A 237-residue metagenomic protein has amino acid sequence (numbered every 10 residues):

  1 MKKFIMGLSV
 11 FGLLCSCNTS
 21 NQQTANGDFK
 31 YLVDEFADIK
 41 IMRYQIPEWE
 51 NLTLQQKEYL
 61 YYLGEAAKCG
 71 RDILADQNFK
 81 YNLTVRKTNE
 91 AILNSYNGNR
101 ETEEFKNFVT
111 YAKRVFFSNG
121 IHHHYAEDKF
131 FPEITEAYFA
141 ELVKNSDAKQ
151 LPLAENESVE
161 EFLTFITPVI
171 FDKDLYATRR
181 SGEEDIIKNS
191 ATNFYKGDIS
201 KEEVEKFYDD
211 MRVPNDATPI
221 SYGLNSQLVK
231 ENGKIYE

Functional and structural regions predicted by a protein language model:
K2-L8: Sec-dependent signal peptide recognition, specifically the positively charged N-region followed immediately by
S9-V10, G64: Enrichment for repetitive, rod-forming helical segments
L13-S16: C-terminal motif of bacterial Sec signal peptides marking the signal peptidase cleavage site
N18-A25: Bacterial lipoprotein signal-peptidase II cleavage site
G27-E237: N-terminal helix-rich structural modules
